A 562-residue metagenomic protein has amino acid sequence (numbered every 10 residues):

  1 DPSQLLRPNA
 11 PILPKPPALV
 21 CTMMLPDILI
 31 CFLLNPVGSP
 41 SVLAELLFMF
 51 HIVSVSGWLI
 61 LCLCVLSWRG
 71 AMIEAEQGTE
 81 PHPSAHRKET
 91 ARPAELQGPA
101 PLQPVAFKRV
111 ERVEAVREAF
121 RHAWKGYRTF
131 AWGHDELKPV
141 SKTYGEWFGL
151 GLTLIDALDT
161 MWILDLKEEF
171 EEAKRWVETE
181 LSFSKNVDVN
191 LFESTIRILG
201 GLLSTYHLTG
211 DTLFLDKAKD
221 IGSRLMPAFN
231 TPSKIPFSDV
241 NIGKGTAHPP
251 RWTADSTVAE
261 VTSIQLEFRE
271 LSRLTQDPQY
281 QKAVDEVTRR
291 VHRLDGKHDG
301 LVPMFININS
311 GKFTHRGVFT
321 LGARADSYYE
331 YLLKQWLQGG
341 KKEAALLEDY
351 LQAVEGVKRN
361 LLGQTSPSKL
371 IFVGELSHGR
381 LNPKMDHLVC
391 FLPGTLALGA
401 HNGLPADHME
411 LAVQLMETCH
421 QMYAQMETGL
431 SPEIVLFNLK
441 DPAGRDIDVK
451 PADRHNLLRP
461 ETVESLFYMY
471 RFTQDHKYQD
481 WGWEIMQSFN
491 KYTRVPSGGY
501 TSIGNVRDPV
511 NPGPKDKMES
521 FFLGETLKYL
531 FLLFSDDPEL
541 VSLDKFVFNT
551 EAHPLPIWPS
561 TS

Functional and structural regions predicted by a protein language model:
D1-C21, L34, A44, F50-S54 (+2 more regions): Glycan-recognition and catalytic cores of secretory/periplasmic carbohydrate-active enzymes
M23-L25: Compositionally biased intrinsically disordered regions enriched in polar/charged residues
I28-L29, S41-M49: N-terminal secretory signal peptides that target proteins for export/translocation
P36-S39: Compositionally biased, intrinsically disordered low-complexity segments enriched in Pro/Arg/Gln/His
